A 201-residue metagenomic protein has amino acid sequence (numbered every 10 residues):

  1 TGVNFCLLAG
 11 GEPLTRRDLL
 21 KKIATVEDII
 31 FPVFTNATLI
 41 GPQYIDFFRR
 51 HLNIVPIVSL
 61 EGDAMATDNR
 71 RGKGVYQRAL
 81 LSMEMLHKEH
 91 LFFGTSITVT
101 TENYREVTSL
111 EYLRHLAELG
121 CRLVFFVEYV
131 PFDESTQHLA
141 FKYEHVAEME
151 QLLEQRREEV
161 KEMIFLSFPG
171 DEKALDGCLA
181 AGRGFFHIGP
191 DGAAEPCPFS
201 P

Functional and structural regions predicted by a protein language model:
G2-A9, R16-V127: Radical SAM/AdoMet-radical enzyme domain recognition
G10-P13, F34-A37, Y104, E144-V146 (+2 more regions): A short linear-motif detector with a strong N-terminal bias
R16-D18, K22, V26-I29, R78 (+2 more regions): Short acidic, glycine/proline-enriched helix-loop-strand junctions
A37, G62, V130, G170-E172 (+1 more regions): Short, solvent-exposed coil/turn elements at secondary-structure transition points
T67-R70, F141, C178: Short clusters of hydrophobic/aromatic residues that line enzyme substrate/ligand-binding pockets
T95, V124, L153, H187-I188 (+1 more regions): Generic structural signal for nonpolar/small residues that stabilize regular secondary structure
K161-P201: Accessory C-terminal segments flanking Radical SAM cores
